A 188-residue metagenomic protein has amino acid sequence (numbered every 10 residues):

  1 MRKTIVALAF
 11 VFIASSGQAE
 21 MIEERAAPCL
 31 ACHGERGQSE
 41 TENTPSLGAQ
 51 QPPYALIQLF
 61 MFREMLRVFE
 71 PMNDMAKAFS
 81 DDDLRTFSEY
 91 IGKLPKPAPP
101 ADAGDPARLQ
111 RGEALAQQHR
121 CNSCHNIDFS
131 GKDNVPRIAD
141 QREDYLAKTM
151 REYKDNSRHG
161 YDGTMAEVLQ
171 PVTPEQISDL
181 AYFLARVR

Functional and structural regions predicted by a protein language model:
I5, A9-Q18: Hydrophobic h-region of N-terminal signal peptides that target proteins for export in Gram-negative bacteria
Q18-R36, P99-P100, G104-I127, R142: Sequence/structural segment immediately N-terminal to covalent heme-attachment motifs in c-type and related
H33, R63, H125, K154 (+1 more regions): Protein kinase-like catalytic domain
G37-V68, N73-F79, E113, Q117 (+3 more regions): Gly/Gly-Pro-rich "capping" loops immediately C-terminal to redox-active cysteine motifs in periplasmic/lumenal
K77-P99, D144, Q170-R188: C-terminal capping alpha-helices of c-type cytochrome domains
